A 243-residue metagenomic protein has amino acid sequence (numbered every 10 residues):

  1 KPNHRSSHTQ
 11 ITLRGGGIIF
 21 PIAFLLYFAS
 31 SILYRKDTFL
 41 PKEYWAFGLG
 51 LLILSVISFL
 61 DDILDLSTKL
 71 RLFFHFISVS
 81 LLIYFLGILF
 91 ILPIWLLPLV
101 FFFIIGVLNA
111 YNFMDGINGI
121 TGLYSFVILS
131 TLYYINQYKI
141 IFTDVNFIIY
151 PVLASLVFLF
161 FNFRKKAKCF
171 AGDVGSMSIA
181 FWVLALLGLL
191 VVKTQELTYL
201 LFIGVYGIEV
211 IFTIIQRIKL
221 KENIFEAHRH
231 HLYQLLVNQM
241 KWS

Functional and structural regions predicted by a protein language model:
K1-I211: "…together with the soluble PPM/PP2C metallo-phosphatase catalytic core" -> "…together with the soluble PPM/PP2C
K1-L13, F212-K241: Cytosolic, membrane-interface loops and tails of multi-pass inner-membrane proteins
Q195, K241-S243: Transmembrane helix-bundle core of multi-pass membrane transporters and related energy-transducing complexes
